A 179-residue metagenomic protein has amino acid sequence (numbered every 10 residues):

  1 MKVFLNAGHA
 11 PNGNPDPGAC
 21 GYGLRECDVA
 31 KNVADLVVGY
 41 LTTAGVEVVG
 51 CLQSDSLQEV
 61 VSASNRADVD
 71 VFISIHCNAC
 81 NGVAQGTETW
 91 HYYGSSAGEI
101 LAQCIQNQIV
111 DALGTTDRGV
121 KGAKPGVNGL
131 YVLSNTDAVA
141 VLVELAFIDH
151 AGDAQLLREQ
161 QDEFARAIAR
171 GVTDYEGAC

Functional and structural regions predicted by a protein language model:
M1-V61: Active-site histidine-acidic residue metal-binding/catalytic motifs, centered on HxH/HExxH-like signatures
K2-A7, E47-G50, D70-I75, E88-H91 (+3 more regions): Structural recognition of the beta-strand scaffold that forms the well-ordered cores of secreted hydrolase catalytic
F4, P15, F72-C77, N81 (+1 more regions): Active-site-adjacent mobile loop/cap segments within catalytic or ligand-binding domains
A10-P11, S54-L57, C77-V83, S95-A97 (+3 more regions): Solvent-exposed loop/turn segments at secondary-structure junctions within structured extracellular/periplasmic domains
N12-R25, A79-A112: A short, glycine/acidic-enriched catalytic loop
N32, L36, T42, E99-G114 (+1 more regions): Long, well-ordered alpha-helical scaffolding segments within enzyme catalytic domains, especially pronounced
G45, S62-S64, Q85-H91, I105 (+1 more regions): Flexible, surface-exposed loop/gating regions in the mature catalytic domains of secreted/periplasmic hydrolases
V61-C77: A short, hydrophobic beta-strand-centered structural micro-motif
